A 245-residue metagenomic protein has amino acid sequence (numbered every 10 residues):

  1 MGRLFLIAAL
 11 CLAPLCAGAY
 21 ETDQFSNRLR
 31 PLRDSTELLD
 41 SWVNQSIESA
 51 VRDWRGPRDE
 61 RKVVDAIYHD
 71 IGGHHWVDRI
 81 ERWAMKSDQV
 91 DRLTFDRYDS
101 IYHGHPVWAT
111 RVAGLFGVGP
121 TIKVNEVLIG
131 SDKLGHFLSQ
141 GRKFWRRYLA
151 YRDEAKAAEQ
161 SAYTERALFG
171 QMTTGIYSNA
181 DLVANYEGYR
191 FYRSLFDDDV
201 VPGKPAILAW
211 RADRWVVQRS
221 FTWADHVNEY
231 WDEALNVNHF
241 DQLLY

Functional and structural regions predicted by a protein language model:
G2-A8: Sec-dependent signal peptide recognition, specifically the positively charged N-region followed immediately by
A9-A17: Hydrophobic h-region of N-terminal signal peptides that target proteins for export in Gram-negative bacteria
G18-E159, F169-L182, Y186-Y245: Intrinsically disordered, low-complexity, mixed-charge
